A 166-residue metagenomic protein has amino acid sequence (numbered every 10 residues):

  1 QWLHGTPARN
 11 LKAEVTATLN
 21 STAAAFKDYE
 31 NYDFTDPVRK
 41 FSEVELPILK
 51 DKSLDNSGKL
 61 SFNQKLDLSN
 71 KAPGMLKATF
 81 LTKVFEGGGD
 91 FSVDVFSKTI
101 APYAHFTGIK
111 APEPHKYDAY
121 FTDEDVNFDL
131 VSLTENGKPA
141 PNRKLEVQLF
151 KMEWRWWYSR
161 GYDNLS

Functional and structural regions predicted by a protein language model:
Q1-S166: A structural signal for beta-strand and strand-to-loop patches characteristic of beta-rich domains
